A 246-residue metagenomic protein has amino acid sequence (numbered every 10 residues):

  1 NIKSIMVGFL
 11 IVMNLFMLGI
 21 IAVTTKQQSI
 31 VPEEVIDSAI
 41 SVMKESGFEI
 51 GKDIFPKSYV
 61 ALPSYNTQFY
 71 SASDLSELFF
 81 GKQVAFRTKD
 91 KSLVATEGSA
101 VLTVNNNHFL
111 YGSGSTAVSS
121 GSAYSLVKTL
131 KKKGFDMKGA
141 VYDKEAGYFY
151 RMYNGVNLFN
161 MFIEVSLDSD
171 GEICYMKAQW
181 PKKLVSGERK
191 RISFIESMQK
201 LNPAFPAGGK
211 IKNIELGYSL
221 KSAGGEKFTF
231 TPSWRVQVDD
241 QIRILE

Functional and structural regions predicted by a protein language model:
N1-M137: Preferential activation on post-signal-peptide N-terminal prodomains/segments of secreted or lumenal proteins
F9, I163, W234: Residue-level detector of short, conserved catalytic/binding motifs and their immediate flanks
E33, F162-I163, E188-R191: Surface-exposed beta-strand edges and their flanking turn/coil or helix-capping segments
S71-L93, V141-V156, L216-G225: A cross-family detector of function-defining hotspots
F86-S113, G147, R151-L184, Q237-E246: Amphipathic N-proximal alpha-helical interface segments
S119-N154, F159, G209-N213: Acidic, serine/threonine- and glycine-rich low-complexity intrinsically disordered segments that serve as flexible
T129, K133, V165-D168, A204: Structured segments of extracytoplasmic/periplasmic soluble domains in secreted or envelope-associated proteins
V185-E246: Extracytoplasmic/luminal low-complexity segments enriched in Pro/Gly and acidic/polar residues that act as flexible
